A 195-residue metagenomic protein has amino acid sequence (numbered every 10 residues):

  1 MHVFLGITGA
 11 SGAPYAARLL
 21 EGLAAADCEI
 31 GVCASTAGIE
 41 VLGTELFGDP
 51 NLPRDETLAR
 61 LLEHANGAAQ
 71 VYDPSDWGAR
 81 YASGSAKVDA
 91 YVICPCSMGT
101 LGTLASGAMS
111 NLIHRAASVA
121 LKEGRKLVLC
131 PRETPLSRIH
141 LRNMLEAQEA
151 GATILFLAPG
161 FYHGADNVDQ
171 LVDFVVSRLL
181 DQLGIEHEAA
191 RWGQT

Functional and structural regions predicted by a protein language model:
M1-L127, P135-T195: A cross-family phosphate/adenosyl-ligand binding-site feature
